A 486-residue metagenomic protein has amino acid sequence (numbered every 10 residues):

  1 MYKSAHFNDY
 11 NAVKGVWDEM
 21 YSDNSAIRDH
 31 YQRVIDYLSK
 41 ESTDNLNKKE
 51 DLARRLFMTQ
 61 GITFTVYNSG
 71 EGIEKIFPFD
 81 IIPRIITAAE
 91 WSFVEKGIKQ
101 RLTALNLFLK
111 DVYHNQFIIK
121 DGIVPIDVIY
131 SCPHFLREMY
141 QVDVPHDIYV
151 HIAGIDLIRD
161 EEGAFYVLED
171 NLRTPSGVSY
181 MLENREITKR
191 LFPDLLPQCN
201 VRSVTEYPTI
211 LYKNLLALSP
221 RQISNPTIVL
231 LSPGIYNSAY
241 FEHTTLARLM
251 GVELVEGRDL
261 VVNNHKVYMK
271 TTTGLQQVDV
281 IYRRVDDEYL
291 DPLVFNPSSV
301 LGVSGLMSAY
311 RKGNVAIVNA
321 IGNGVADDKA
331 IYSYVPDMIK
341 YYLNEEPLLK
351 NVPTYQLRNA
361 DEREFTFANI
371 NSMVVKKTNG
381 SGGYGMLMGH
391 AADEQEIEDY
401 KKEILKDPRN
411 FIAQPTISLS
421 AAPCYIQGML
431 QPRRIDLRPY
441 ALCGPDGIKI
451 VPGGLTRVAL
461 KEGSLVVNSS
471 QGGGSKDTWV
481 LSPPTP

Functional and structural regions predicted by a protein language model:
M1-P486: Preference for protein termini
